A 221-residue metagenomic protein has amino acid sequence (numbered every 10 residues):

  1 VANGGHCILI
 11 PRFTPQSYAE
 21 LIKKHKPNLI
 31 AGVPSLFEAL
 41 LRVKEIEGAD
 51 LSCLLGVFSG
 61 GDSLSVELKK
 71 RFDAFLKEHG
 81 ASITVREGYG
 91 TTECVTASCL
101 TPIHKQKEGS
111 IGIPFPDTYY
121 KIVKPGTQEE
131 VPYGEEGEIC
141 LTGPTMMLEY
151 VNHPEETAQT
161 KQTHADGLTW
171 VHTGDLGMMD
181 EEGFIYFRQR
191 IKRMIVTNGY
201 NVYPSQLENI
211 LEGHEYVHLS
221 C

Functional and structural regions predicted by a protein language model:
A2-G5, P27-G32, L41-S110, P116-Y119: Gly/Ser/Thr-rich phosphate-binding loop
G5-H25, P34-L36, V202-L207: ATP-dependent adenylate-forming carboxylate-activation enzymes
I30, G143, L148-E149, L168 (+1 more regions): AMP-binding/adenylate-forming catalytic core of the ANL superfamily
V43, P154, H214-E215: Acidic-histidine catalytic/liganding microenvironments
S59-D62, Y89, T142-P144, N198-Y200: Glycine-rich beta-strand-to-loop/alpha-helix junction loops that act as flexible
I113-D117, E129-Q162, Y200-V202: Conserved ATP/PPi-binding loop(s) of AMP-dependent carboxylate-activating enzymes
Y120-I122, K161, D175-M179: A structural signal for short hydrophobic beta-strand segments in well-ordered beta-sheet cores
